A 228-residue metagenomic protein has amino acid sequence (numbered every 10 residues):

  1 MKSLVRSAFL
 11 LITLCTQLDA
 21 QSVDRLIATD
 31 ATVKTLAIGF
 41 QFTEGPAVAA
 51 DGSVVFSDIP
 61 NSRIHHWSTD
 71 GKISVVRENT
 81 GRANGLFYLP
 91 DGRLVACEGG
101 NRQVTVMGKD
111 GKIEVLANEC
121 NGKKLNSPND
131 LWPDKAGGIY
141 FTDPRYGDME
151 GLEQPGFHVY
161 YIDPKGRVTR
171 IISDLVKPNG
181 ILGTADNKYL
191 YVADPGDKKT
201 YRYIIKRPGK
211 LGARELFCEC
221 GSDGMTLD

Functional and structural regions predicted by a protein language model:
M1-K2, D24: Hydrophobic alpha-helical segments, principally membrane-spanning helices and signal/leader peptides
K2-L10: Sec-dependent signal peptide recognition, specifically the positively charged N-region followed immediately by
L11-D19: Hydrophobic h-region of N-terminal signal peptides that target proteins for export in Gram-negative bacteria
D19-D228: Sequence-structural signature of mature extracellular/luminal beta-sheet repeat domains, prominently beta-propellers
